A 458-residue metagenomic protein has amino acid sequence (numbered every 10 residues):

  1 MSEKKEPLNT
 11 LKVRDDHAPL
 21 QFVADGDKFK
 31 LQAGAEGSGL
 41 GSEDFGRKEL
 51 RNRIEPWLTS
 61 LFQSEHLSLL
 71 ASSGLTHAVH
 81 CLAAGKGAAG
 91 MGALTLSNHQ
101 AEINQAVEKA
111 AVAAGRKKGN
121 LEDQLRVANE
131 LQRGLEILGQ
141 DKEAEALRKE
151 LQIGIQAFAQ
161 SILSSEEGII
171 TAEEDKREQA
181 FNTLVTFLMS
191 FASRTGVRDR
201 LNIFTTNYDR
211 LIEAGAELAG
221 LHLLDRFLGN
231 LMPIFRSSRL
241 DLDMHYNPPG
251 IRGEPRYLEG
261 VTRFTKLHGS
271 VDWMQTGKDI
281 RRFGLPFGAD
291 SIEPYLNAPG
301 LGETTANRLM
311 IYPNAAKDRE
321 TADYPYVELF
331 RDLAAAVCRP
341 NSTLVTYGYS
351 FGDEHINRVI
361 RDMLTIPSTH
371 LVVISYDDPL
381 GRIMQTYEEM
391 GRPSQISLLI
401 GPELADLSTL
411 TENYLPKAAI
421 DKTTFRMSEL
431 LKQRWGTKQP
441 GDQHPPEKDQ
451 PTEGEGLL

Functional and structural regions predicted by a protein language model:
M1-A216, H222-L223: Gly/serine-rich nucleotide phosphate-binding loop at the start of the catalytic core of nucleotide/ADP-ribose-handling
M1-L69, G115, E254, A316-L458: SIR2/sirtuin-family catalytic core signature
A71, T205, H268, V373-S375: Short beta-strand/turn micro-motifs composed of small residues that flank or help shape donor/cofactor-binding pockets
A78-A84, L211-E217, T276-K278, E354-I360 (+1 more regions): A short acidic (Asp/Glu
G87, V112-I153, S193-L309: Extended, H/D-rich, highly charged conserved domains that either
L188-V197, Y257-G260, D362-S368, M390: Short, conserved loop/helix-junction motifs that constitute active-site signature segments in enzyme catalytic cores
G288-R331, A336: Flexible internal linker/loop segments at domain or repeat junctions
